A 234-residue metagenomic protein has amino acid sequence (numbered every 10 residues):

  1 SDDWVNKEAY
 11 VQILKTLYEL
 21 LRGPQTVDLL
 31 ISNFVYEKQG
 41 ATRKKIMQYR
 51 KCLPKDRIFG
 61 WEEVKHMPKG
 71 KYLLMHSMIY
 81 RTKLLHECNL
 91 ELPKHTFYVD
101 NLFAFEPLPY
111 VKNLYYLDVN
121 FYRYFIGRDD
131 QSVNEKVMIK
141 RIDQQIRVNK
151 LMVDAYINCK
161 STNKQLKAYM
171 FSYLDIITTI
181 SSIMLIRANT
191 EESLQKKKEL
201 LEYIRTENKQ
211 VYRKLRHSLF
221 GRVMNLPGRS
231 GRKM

Functional and structural regions predicted by a protein language model:
S1-Q144, S161: Nucleotide-sugar donor-binding/catalytic module of glycosyltransferases that assemble extracellular/cell-envelope
N120, V148-M152, I177: Amphipathic, well-ordered alpha-helical segments in soluble domains
Q144-Y169, K209-V211: C-terminal, non-catalytic tails of nucleotide-sugar-dependent glycosyltransferases
Y156-K160, M184-N189: Secondary-structure edge/capping motif, primarily at the C-terminal ends of alpha-helices and the immediately following
L166-S172, L194-K198: Short, charged, amphipathic alpha-helical segments
F171-M184: Amphipathic alpha-helical repeat scaffolds of TPR domains
R187-M234: Membrane-interface aromatic/basic loop that binds lipid-linked glycans or pyrophosphate carriers, typified by
